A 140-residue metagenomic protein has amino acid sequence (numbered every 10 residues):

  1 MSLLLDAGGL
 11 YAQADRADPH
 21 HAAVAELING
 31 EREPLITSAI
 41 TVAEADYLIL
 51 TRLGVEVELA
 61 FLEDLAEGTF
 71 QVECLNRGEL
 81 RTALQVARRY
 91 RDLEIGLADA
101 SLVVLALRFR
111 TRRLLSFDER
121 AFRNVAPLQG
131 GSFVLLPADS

Functional and structural regions predicted by a protein language model:
M1-T37, L50-E63, L128-Q129, D139-S140: Short, well-structured N-terminal submotif of metal-dependent ribonuclease cores
D6, A45, A106-L107: Hydrophobic residues within well-ordered alpha-helices
G8-G9, I40, G78, R120: Alpha-helix/helix-capping structural signal
G9-L10, E44-A45, T82: A general alpha-helix detector
Q71-F117: Active-site neighborhoods of divalent-metal-dependent phosphate/nucleic-acid chemistry enzymes
V103, L107-S140: Acidic, PIN/NYN-like endoribonuclease modules and their adjacent C-terminal/linker elements
